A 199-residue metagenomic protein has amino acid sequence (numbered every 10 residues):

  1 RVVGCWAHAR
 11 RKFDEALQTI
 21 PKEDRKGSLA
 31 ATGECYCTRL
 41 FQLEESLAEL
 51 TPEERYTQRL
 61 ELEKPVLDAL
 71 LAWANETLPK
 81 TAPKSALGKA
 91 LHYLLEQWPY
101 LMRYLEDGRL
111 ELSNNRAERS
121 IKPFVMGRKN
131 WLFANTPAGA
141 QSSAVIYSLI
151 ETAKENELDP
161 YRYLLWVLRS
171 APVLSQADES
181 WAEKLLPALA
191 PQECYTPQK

Functional and structural regions predicted by a protein language model:
R1-K199: Catalytic center-proximal scaffold of phosphoryl-transfer enzymes
